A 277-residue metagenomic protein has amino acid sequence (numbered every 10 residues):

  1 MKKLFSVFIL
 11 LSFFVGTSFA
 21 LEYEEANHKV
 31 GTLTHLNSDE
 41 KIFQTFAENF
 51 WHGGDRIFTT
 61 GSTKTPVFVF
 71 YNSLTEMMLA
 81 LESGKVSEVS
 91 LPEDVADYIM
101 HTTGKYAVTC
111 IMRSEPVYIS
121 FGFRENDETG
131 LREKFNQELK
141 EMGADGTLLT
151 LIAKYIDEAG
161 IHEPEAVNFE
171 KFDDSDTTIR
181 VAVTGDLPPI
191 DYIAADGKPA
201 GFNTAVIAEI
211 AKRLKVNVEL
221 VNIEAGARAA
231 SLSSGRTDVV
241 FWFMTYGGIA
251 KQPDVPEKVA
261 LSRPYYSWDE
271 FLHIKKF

Functional and structural regions predicted by a protein language model:
L4-F14: Sec-dependent N-terminal signal peptides
V15-A20: Sec/Tat signal peptide C-region and signal peptidase I cleavage site
L21-S38, E48-D55, N72, E82 (+5 more regions): Acidic, polar ligand-binding/catalytic clefts
H28, T32-N49, D176-A200: Short glycine-rich His-centered loop
I42, D127-E138, F202, V206: Short amphipathic alpha-helical coupling segments at ligand-binding clamshell hinges and other catalytic/signaling
D55-F68, L139-S175: Ligand-binding clefts/hinges and TM-proximal coupling segments of bilobed small-molecule sensing domains
P116-G122, P188-Y192: Surface-exposed aromatic
